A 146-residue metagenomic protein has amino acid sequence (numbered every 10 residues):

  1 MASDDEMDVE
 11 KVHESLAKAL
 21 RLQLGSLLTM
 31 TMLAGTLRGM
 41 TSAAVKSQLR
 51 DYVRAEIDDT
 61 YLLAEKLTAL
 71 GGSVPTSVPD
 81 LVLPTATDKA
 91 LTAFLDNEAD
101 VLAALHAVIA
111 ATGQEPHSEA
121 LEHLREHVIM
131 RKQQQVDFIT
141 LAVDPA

Functional and structural regions predicted by a protein language model:
M1-A146: Iron-associated oxidoreductase/ferritin-like identity signal
